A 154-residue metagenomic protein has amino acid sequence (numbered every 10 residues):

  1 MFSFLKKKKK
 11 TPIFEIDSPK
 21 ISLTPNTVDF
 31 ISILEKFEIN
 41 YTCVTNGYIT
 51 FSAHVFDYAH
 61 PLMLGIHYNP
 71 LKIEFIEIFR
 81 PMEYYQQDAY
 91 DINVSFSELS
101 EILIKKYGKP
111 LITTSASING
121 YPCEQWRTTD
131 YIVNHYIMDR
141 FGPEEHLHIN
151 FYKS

Functional and structural regions predicted by a protein language model:
M1-P122, M138-S154: Short helix/turn-capping signatures at newly exposed starts of structured segments
T128-D139: Low-complexity, intrinsically disordered Gly/Pro/Thr-rich segments
